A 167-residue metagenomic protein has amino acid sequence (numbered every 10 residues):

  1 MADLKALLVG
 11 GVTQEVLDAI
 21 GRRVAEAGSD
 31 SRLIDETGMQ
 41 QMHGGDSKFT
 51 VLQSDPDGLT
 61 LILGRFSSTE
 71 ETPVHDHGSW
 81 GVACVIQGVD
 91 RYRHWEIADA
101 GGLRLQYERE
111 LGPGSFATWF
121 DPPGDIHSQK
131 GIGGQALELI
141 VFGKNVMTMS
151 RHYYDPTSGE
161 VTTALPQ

Functional and structural regions predicted by a protein language model:
M1-R32: N-terminal leader/capping segments at the start of a protein or of a new domain
M39-S68: A short glycine-rich, His/Asp/Glu-containing loop-to-beta-strand
I62-D76, L111, D121-G124: Conserved short histidine dyad/triad with adjacent acidic residue
S68, H77-W95: Glycine- and acidic-residue-biased ligand/ion/polar-headgroup-sensing regions
T72-V74, Y92-R93, W119-F120, D125-I132: Short beta-strand His + acidic residue motifs that chelate non-heme Fe in jelly-roll/DSBH and cupin folds
V82-C84, G133-S150: A short hydrophobic beta-strand segment most commonly corresponding to one strand of the jelly-roll/cupin
I97-I126: Short acidic-glycine-tyrosine-enriched beta hairpin
L139, M147-Q167: Extended, aromatic/histidine-rich regions of cofactor-dependent oxidoreductases associated with respiratory
